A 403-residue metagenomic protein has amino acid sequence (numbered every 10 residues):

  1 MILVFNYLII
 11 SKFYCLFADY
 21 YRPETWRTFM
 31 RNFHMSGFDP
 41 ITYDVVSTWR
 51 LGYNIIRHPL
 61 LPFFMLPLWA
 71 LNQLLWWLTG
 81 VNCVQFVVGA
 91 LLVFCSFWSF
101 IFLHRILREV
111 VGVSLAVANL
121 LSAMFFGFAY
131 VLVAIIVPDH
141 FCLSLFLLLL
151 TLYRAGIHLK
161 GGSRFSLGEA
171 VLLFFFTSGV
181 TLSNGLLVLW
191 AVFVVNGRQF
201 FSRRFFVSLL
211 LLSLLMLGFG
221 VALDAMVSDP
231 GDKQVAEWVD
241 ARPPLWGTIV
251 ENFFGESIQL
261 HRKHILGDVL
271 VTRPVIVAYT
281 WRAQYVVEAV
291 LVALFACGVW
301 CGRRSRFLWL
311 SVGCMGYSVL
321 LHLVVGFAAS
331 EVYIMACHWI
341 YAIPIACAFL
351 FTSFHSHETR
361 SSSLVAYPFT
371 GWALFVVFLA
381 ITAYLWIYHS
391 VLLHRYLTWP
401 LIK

Functional and structural regions predicted by a protein language model:
R50-N82: Short hydrophobic/aromatic helix or loop-helix immediately within or flanking a transmembrane segment in polytopic
A90-V111, A293-C297: Transmembrane-helix motifs of polytopic, lipid-linked glycan transferases
L103-G127, W309: Transmembrane-helix signature of polytopic, membrane-embedded enzymes that assemble or transfer cell-envelope glycans
I135-F141: Short acidic/glycine- and proline-prone juxtamembrane loop motifs at membrane-interface regions of multi-pass membrane
L143-G161, A342-A346: Specific aromatic-rich, kink-prone transmembrane helix
R164-N196: Membrane-interface alpha helices of multi-pass inner-membrane proteins
G185-L217: Perimembrane helix-loop-helix junctions
L266-L270, W281-S305: Hydrophobic, aromatic-rich transmembrane alpha-helices and their immediate juxtamembrane boundary segments
